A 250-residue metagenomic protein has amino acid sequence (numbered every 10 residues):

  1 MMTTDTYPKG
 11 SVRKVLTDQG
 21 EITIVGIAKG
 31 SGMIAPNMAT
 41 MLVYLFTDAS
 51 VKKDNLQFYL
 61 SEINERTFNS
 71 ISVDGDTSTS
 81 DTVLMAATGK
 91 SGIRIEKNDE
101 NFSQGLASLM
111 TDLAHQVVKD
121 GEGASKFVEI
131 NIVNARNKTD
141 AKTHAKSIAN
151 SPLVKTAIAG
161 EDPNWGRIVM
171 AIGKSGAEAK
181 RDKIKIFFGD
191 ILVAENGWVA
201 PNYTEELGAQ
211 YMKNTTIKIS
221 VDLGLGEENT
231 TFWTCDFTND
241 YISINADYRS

Functional and structural regions predicted by a protein language model:
M1-S250: A structural signal for small-residue-enriched, beta-sheet-centric alpha/beta enzyme cores and oligomeric scaffold folds
